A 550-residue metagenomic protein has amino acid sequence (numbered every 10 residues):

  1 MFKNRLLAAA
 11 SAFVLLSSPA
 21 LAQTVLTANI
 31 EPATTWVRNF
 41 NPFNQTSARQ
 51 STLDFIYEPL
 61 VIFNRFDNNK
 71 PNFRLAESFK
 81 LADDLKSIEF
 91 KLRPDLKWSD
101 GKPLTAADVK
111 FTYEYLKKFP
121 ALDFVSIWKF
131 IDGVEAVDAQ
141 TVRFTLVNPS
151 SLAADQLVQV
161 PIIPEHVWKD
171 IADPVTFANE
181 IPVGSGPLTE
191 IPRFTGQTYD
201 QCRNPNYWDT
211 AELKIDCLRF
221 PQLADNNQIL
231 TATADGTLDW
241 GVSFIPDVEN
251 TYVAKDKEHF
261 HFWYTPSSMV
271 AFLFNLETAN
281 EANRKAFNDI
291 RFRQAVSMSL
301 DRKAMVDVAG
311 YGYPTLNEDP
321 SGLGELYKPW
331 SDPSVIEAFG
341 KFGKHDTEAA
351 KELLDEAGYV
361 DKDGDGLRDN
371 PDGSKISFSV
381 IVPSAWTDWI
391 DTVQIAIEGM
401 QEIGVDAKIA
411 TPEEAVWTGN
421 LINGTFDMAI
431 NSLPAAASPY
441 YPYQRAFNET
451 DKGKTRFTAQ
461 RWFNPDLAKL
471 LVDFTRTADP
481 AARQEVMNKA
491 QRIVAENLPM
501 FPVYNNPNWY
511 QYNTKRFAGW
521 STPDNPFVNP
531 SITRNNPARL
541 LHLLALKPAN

Functional and structural regions predicted by a protein language model:
M1-A8: Bacterial N-terminal signal peptides that target proteins for export
A9-S17: Bacterial N-terminal signal peptides
S18-A22: Sec/Tat signal peptide C-region and signal peptidase I cleavage site
N29-D83, E114, V183: N-terminal lobe/hinge region of extracytoplasmic solute-binding protein
E31-S51, L75-E77, K102, A153-P161 (+3 more regions): A structural "hinge/loop" feature
F63-F66, K80, S87, R93-F124 (+5 more regions): Extracytoplasmic/periplasmic ligand-capture domains
D83, K91, V125-K169, V308: Surface-exposed binding/hinge segments that line and control ligand-binding clefts or catalytic entry sites
V503: Active-site-proximal polar cores
